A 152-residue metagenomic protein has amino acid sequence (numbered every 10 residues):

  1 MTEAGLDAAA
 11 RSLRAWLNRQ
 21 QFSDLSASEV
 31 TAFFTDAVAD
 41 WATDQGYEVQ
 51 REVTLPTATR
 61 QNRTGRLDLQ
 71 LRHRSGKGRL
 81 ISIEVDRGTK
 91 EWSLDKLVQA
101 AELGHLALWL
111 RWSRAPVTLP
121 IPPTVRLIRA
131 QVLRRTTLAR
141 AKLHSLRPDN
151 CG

Functional and structural regions predicted by a protein language model:
M1-T57: Acidic-basic catalytic patches of nuclease active cores, encompassing PD-(D/E)XK and other metal-cofactor nuclease
Q45-G46, A101-L106: Short glycine/proline-enriched coil/turn segments at helix->beta-strand junctions
Q50, L55-R72: Helix-adjacent hinge/juxtasegments
Q61, S113-G152: Domain-level recognition of nuclease-like catalytic cores that cleave nucleotide substrates
L67-R87: Conserved catalytic cores of phosphodiester-cleaving nucleases, focusing on short active-site segments
L80-S82, G104-R111: Hydrophobic beta-strand segments of well-ordered beta-sheets in folded domains
R87-K90, R114-P116: Short acidic, S/G/P-rich loop/turn micro-motifs used as interaction or catalytic elements
S93-A100: A short acidic, amphipathic alpha-helical/loop segment
